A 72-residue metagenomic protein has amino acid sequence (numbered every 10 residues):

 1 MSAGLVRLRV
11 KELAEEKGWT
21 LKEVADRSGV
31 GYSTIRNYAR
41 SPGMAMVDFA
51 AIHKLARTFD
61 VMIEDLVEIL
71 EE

Functional and structural regions predicted by a protein language model:
M1-K22: A short, Lys/Arg-rich alpha-helix, primarily the initiator
A14, A25, A56: The alpha-helix within a helix-turn-helix
T20, G31-S33, D48, M62: Short coil turns linking two alpha-helices in DNA-binding domains
E23, T34-R36, D65: Residues in the helix-turn-helix
G29-A45: Recognition helix of helix-turn-helix/homeodomain-like DNA-binding domains that insert into the DNA major groove
P42-K54: Short, basic-rich loop-to-helix N-cap that marks the start of a DNA-contacting helix
D60-E72: Short C-terminal boundary/hinge segments that cap the last helix of small helical domains
